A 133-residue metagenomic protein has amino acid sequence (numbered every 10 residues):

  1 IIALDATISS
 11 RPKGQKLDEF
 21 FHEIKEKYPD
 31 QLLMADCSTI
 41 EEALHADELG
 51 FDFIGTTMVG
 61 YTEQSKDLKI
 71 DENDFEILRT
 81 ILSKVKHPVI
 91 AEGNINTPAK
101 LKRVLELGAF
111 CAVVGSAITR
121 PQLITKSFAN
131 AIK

Functional and structural regions predicted by a protein language model:
I1-I8, Q31: Short intrinsically disordered, low-complexity coil segments enriched in acidic
I2, A46-T57: Conserved long hydrophobic alpha-helices within structured protein cores
I2-A3, M34, G55, V113: Conserved beta-strand positions in the central sheet of alpha/beta enzyme cores
A6, C37, M58-V59, G93-N94 (+1 more regions): Short secondary-structure boundary segments
A6-K27, I40-H45, T62-L82, P98-K102 (+1 more regions): Active-site-adjacent beta->alpha loops and helix N-cap segments on the catalytic face of soluble alpha/beta enzymes
K25-A35, L82-E92: Short beta-strand/loop segments at the ligand-binding rim of alpha/beta enzyme cores
S38-G50, V85-K86, A91, I95-A112: Catalytic cores of alpha/beta
